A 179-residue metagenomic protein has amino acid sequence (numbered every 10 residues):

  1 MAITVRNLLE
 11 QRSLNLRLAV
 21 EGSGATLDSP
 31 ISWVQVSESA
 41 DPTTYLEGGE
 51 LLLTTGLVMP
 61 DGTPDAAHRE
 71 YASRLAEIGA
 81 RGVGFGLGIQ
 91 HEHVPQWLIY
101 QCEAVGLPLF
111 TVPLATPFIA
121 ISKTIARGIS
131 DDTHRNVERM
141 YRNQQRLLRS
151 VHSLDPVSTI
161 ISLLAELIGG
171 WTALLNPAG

Functional and structural regions predicted by a protein language model:
M1-G179: Alpha-helical/coil-rich non-catalytic "connector" segments in signaling and regulatory proteins
